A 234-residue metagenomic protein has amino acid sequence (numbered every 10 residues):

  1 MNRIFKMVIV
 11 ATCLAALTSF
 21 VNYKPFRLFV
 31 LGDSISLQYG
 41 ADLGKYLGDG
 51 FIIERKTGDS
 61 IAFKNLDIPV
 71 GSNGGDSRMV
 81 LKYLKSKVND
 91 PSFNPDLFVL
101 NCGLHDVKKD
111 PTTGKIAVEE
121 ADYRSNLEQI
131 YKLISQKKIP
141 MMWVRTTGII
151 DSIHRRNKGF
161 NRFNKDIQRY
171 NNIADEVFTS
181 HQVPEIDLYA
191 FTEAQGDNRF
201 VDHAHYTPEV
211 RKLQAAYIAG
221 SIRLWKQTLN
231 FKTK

Functional and structural regions predicted by a protein language model:
M1-V8: Bacterial N-terminal signal peptides that target proteins for export
V8-P25: Bacterial Sec-dependent signal peptides at the C-terminal "C-region" and cleavage site
T12, K45-L47, V177: A generic structural signal for short, solvent-exposed coil/turn residues that cap or connect secondary-structure
A15-T18, K45, R199, S221: Hydrophobic alpha-helical membrane context
A16-S19, D49, F231: Generic detector of low-complexity/intrinsically disordered segments and short hydrophobic N-terminal stretches
Y23-S125: Conserved SGNH/GDSL esterase-like catalytic core that processes O-acyl groups on lipids and polysaccharides
R78-T233: Alpha-helical cap/lid subdomain in secreted, periplasmic, or secretory-pathway luminal O-acyl-processing enzymes
